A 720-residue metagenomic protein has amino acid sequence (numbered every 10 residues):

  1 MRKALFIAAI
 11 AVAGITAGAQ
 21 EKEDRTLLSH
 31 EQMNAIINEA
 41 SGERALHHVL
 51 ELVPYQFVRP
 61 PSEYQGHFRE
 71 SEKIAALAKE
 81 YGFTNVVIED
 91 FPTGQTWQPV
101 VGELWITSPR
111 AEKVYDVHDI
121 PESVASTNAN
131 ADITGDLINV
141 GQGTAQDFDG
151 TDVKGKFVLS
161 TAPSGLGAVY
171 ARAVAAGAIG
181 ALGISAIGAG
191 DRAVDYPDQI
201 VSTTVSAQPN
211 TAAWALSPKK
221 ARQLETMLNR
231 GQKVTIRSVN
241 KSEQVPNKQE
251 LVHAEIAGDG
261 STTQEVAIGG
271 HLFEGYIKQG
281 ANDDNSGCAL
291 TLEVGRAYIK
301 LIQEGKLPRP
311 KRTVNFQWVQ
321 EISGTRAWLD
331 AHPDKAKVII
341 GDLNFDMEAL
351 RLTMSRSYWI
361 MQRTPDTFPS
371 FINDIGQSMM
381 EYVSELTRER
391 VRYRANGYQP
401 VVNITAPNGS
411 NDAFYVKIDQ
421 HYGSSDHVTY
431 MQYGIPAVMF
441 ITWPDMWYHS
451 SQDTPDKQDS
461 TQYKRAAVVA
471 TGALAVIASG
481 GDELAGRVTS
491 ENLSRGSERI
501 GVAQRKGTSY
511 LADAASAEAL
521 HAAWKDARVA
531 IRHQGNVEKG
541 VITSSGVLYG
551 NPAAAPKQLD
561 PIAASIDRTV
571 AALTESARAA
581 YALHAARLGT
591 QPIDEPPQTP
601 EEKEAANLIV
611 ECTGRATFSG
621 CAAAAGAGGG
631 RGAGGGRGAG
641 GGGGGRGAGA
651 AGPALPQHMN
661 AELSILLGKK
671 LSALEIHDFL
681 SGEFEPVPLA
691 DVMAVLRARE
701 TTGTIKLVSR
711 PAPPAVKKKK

Functional and structural regions predicted by a protein language model:
A9-G18, I299: Hydrophobic h-region of N-terminal signal peptides that target proteins for export in Gram-negative bacteria
E21-E31, A35-N38, G42-E43, H47-K154 (+2 more regions): Noncatalytic luminal/extracellular "stalk/propeptide" segments of secretory-pathway proteins
S29, T107-S108, D116-G150, V201-A281 (+3 more regions): Soluble metallo-hydrolase cores and metallopeptidase-like ectodomains found primarily in the secretory/periplasmic
Q32-A40, V53-Q65, V124-N128, N139 (+11 more regions): Second-shell loop/turn segments in exported
E39-A40, A111-V114, T211-W214, A221-R222 (+12 more regions): Metal-dependent peptidase/peptidase-like ectodomains
S62-H67, E72, Y115-A212, Q279 (+5 more regions): Extracellular/luminal Protease-associated
K300, R312, E385, M446-S497 (+2 more regions): His/Asp/Glu-rich mid-to-C-terminal helical/loop segments that flank catalytic regions of hydrolases
A622-G626, A654-E685: Short amphipathic alpha-helical interface segments
